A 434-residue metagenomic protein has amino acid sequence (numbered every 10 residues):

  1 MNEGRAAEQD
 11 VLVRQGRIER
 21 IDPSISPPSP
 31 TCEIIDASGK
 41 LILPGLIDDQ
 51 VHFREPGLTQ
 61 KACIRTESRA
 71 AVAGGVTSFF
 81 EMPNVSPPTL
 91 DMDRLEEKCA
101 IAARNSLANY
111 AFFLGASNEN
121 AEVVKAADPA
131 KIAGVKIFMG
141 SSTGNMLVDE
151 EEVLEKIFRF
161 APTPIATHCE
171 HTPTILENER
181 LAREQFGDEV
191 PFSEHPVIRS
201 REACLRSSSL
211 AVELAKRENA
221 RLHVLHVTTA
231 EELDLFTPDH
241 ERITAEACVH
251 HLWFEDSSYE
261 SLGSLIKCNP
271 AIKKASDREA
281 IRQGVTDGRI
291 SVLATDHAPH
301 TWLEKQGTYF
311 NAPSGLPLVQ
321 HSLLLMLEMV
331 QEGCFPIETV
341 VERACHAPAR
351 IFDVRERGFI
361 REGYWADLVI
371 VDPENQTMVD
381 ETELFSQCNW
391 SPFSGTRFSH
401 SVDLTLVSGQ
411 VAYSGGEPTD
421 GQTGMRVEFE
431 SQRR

Functional and structural regions predicted by a protein language model:
M1-S29: N-terminal metal-binding scaffold of metallo-dependent hydrolase/deaminase domains
G16, G39, Q50, A71 (+14 more regions): Divalent metal-coordination and catalytic microenvironments
I25-I42: Active-site metal-binding motif and surrounding structural segment of the metallo-beta-lactamase
K40-N105: Metal-associated gating/positioning segment near the N- to mid-region
A100-A116: A glycine-rich helix N-cap at a beta->alpha junction
E122-L293: Histidine/acidic residue-rich metal-binding segments in metalloenzymes
E189-L210, L214-N219, L265, T286-L293 (+1 more regions): His/Asp/Glu-enriched, well-ordered alpha-helical/loop segment that forms or immediately abuts the divalent-metal
T308, E362-E428: C-terminal cap of metal-dependent C-N hydrolases
